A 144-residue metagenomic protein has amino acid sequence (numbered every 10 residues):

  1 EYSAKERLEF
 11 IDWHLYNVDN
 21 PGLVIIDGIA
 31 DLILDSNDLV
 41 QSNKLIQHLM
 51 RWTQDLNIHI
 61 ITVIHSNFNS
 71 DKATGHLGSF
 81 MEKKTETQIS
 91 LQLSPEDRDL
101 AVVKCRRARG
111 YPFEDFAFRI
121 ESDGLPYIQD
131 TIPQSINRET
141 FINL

Functional and structural regions predicted by a protein language model:
E1-V40, K44, D123, I132-E139: Conserved inter-motif catalytic segment of the P-loop NTP-binding fold
L23, V40-T131: Phosphate-binding/switch region of NTP-binding enzymes
